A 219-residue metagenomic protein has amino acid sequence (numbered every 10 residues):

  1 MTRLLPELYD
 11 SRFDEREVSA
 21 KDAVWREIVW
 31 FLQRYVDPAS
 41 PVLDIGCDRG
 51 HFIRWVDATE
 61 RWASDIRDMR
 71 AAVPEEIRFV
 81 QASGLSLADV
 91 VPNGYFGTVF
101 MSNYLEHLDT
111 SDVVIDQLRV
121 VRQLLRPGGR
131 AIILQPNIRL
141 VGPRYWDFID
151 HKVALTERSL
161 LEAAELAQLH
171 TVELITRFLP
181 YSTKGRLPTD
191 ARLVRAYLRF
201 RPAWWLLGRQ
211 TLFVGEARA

Functional and structural regions predicted by a protein language model:
M1-G94, T98-S102, D112-L118, T211: Conserved N-terminal segment of class I S-adenosyl-L-methionine
E15-V18, A23, L85, T98-M101 (+2 more regions): S-adenosyl-L-methionine-dependent methyltransferase catalytic module, highlighting the catalytic core
E106: Active-site beta-alpha loop architecture of Rossmann-like, nucleotide-cofactor-dependent enzymes
